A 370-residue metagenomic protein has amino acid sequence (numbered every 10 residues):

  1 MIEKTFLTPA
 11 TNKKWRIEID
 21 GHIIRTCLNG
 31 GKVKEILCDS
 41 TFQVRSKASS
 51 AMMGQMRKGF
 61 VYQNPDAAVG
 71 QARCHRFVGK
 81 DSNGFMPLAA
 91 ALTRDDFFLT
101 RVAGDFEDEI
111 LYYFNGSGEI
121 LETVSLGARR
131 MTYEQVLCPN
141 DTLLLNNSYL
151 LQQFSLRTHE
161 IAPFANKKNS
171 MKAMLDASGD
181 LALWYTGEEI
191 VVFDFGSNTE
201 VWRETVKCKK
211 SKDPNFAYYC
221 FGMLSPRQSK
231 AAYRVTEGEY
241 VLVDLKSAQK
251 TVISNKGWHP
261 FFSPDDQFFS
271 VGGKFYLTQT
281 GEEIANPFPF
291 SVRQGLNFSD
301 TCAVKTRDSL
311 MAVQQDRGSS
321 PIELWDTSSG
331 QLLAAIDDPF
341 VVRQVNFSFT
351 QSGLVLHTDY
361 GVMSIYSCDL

Functional and structural regions predicted by a protein language model:
T11-E35: Short aromatic-glycine-(Arg/Gly/Cys) micro-motifs in beta-strand/loop hairpins
D66-M86, S117-E119: A short helix->beta-strand "capping" segment at the edge of beta-propeller domains
N83-T93, G127-N140, N166-D180, V206-L224 (+3 more regions): Repeated scaffold domains used in trafficking and secretory/extracellular systems, primarily beta-propellers
D95-G104, D141-N146, D180-Y185, S229-R234 (+4 more regions): Short beta-strand elements that form the blades of beta-propeller/WD-repeat-like and other beta-sheet-rich scaffold
F106-Y112, Y149-Q153, G187-V192, E237-L242 (+3 more regions): Structural motif
N115-S117, S155-H159, F195-N198, D244-A248 (+3 more regions): Short loop/turn segments that connect beta-strands within beta-propeller blades
F288-L324: Loop/turn-rich, solvent-exposed surfaces of beta-rich toroidal or solenoidal domains
V341-L370: Blade-level signature of beta-propeller repeat domains, shared across WD40, Kelch, NHL, RCC1 and BNR/Asp-box propellers
